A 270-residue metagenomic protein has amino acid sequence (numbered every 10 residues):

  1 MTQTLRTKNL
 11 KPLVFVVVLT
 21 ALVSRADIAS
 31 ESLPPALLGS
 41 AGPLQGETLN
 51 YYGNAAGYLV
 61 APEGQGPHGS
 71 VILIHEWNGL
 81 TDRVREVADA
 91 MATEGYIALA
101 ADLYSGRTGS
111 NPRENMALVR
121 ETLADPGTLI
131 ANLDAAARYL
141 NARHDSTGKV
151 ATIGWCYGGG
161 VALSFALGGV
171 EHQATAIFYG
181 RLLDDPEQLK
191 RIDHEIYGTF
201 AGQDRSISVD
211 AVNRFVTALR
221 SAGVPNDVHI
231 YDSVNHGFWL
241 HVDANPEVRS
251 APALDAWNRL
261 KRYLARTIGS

Functional and structural regions predicted by a protein language model:
S32-D145, W239-V242: Serine-hydrolase catalytic machinery in alpha/beta-hydrolase-like enzymes
V87, S208-A218: Short alpha-helix in the alpha/beta-hydrolase fold that links the catalytic acid
H144-W155: Alpha/beta-hydrolase fold nucleophile elbow
G154-G158, A162: Gly/Ala-rich beta-loop-alpha elbow adjacent to hydrolase catalytic centers
E171-R181: A conserved short beta-strand
G198-F200: Short beta-strand/loop motif that positions the catalytic acidic residue of the alpha/beta-hydrolase fold
Q203-I207: Acidic catalytic loop of the alpha/beta-hydrolase fold
R220-S270: C-terminal catalytic histidine-bearing segment of alpha/beta-hydrolase fold enzymes
